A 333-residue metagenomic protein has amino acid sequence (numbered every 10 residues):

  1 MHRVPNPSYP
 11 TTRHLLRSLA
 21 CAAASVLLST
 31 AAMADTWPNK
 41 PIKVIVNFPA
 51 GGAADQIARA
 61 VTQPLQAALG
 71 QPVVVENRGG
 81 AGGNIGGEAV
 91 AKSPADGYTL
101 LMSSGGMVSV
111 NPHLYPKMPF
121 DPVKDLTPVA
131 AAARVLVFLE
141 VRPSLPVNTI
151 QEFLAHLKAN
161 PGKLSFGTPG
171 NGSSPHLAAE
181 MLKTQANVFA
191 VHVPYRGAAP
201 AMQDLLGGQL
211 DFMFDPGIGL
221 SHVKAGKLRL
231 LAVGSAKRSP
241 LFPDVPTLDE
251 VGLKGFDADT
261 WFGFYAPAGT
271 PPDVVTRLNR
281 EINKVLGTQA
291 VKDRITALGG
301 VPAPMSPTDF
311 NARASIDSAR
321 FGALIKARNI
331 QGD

Functional and structural regions predicted by a protein language model:
H2-L19, V26, T30-A31: Twin-arginine (Tat) signal peptide motif
A34-K124, K163, N171, N187-F214 (+3 more regions): N-terminal (or domain-start) structured segment
N39-P41, Q185, K224, P272-D333: An extracytoplasmic/periplasmic, membrane-proximal ligand-sensing/linker region
A53-I57, V61, L65, G82 (+12 more regions): Stable alpha-helical elements in mature extracytoplasmic
K92-Y98, H113-P200, L248, W261-R294: Hinge/capping helix and adjacent helix->loop/strand transition within the periplasmic-binding protein
L101-S104, T168, A232, T296: Short beta-strand segments
G219-G287, A319: C-terminal lobe and pocket-closing loops of periplasmic/extracytoplasmic Venus-flytrap solute-binding proteins
